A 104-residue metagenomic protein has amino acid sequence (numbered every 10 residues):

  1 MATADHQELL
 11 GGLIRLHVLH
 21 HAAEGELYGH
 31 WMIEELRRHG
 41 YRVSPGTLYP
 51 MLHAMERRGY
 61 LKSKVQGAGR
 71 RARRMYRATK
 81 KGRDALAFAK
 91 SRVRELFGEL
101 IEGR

Functional and structural regions predicted by a protein language model:
T3-T47: N-terminal helix-turn-helix DNA-binding core of bacterial DNA-binding proteins
H17-H20, H53, A87: A cross-family signal for key residues in well-ordered alpha-helices that form functional helical elements
H39, M55, V93: The DNA-recognition helices of helix-turn-helix-type DNA-binding domains
L48-P50, A54-M55: Basic amphipathic alpha-helical segments that dock to polyanions
R58-A72, R77: Beta-hairpin "wing" of winged helix-turn-helix
A72-A89: Basic, amphipathic "hinge/linker" alpha-helix immediately C-terminal to the N-terminal HTH DNA-binding motif
L86-R104: Amphipathic alpha-helical dimerization/coiled-coil segments that flank or bridge DNA-binding/regulatory modules
